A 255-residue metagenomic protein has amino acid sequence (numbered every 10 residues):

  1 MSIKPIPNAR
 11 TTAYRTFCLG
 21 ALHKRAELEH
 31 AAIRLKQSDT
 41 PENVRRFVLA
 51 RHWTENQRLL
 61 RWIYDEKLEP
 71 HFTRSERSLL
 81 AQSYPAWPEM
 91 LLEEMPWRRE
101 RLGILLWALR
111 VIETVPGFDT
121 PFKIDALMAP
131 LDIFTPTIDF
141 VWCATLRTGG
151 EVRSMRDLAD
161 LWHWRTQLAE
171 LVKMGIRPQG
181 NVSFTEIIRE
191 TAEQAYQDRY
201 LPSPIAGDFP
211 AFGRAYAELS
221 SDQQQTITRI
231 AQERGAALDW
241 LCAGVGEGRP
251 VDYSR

Functional and structural regions predicted by a protein language model:
M1-R255: Extended, charge-rich alpha-helical interface modules
